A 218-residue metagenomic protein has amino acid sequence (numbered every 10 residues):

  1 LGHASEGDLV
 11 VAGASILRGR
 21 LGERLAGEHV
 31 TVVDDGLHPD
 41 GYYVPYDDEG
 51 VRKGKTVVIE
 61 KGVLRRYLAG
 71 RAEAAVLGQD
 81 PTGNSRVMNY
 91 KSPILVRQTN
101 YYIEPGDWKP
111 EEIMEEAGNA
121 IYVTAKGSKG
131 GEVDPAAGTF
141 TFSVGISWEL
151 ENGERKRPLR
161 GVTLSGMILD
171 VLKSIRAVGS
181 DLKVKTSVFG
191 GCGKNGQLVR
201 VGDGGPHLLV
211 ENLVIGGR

Functional and structural regions predicted by a protein language model:
L1-R218: N-terminal small-residue-enriched
